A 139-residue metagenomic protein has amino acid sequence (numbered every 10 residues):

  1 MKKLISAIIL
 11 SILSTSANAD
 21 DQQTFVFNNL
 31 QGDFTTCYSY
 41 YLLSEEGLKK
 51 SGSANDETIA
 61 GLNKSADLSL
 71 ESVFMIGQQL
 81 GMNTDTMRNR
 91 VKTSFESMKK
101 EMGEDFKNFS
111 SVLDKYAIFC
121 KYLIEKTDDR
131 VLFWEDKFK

Functional and structural regions predicted by a protein language model:
L4-S16: Sec-dependent N-terminal signal peptides
L13, Q31-G32, D114: Processing junctions and N-termini across compartments
N18-F27: Cleaved targeting-peptide boundary
Q23, T36, K139: Charged interaction segments
V26-G81: Short N-proximal segments of mature Sec-exported proteins
G61-K139: Compact alpha-helical subdomains of small soluble proteins
